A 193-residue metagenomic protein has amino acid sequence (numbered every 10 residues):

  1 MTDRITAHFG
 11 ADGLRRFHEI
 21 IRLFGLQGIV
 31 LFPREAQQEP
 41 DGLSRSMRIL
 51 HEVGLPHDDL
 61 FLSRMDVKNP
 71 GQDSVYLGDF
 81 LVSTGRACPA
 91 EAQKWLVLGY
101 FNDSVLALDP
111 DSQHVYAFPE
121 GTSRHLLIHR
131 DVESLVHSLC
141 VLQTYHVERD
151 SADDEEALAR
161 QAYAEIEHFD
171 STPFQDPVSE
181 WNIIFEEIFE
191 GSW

Functional and structural regions predicted by a protein language model:
M1-A107, H168-W193: A surface-exposed partner-binding patch
G71-V75, S123, C140, R160: Short alpha-helical interface elements
G99-F101, D111, F118-E120: Structured loops at beta-to-helix junctions and adjacent beta-edge loops in soluble globular domains
Y116-D153: Compact, glycine/acidic-enriched structural inserts
E148-I166: Hydrophobic alpha-helical interaction segments
